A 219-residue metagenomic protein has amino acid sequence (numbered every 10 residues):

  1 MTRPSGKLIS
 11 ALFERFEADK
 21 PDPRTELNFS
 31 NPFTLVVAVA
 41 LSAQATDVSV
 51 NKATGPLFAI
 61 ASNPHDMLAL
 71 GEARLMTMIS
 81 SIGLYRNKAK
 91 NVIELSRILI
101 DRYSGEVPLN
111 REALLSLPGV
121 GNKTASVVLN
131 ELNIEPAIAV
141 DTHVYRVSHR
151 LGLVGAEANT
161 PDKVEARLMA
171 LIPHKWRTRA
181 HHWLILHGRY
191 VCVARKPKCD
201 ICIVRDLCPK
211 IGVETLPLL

Functional and structural regions predicted by a protein language model:
T2-L219: Catalytic cores of DNA base-excision repair glycosylases
